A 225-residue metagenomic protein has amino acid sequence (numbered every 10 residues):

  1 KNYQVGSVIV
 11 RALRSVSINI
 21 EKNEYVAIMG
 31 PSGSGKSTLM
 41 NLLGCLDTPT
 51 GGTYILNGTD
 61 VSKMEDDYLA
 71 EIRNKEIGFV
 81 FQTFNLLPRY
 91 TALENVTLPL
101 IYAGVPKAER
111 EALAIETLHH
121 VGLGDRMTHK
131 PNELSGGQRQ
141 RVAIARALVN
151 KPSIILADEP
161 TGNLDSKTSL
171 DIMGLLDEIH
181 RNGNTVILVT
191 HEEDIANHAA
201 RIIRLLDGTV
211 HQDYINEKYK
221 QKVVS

Functional and structural regions predicted by a protein language model:
K1-L205: ABC family nucleotide-binding domain
T209-S225: Conserved beta-strand-loop-alpha-helix hinge in the C-terminal portion of ABC ATPase nucleotide-binding domains
